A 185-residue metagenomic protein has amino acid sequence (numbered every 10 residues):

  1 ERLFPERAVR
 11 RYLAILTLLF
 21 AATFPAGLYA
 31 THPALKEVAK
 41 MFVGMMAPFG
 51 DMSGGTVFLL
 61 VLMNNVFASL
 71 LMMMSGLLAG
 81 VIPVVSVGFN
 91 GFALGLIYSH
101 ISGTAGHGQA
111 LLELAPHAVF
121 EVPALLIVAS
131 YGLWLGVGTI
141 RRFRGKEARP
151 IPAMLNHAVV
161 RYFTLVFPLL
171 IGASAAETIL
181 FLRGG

Functional and structural regions predicted by a protein language model:
E1-R10, F67, L71, E147-N156: Cytosolic juxtamembrane amphipathic/interface segments immediately preceding and feeding into a transmembrane helix
L3-K36: N-terminal signal-anchor transmembrane alpha helix
G27-P48, G88: Interfacial/capping segments of alpha-helical transmembrane domains
L28-P33, G76-H100: Transmembrane alpha-helix/helix-exit interface in multi-pass inner-membrane proteins
F49-S75, A79: Interfacial helix-start motif at the membrane-water boundary
I101-E121, A173-G185: Interfacial helix-loop-helix junctions of multi-pass membrane proteins
A115-T139, L165: Alpha-helical transmembrane segments of helical membrane proteins, especially in multi-pass transport, channel
W134-G185: Terminal transmembrane helical module of multi-pass membrane proteins
